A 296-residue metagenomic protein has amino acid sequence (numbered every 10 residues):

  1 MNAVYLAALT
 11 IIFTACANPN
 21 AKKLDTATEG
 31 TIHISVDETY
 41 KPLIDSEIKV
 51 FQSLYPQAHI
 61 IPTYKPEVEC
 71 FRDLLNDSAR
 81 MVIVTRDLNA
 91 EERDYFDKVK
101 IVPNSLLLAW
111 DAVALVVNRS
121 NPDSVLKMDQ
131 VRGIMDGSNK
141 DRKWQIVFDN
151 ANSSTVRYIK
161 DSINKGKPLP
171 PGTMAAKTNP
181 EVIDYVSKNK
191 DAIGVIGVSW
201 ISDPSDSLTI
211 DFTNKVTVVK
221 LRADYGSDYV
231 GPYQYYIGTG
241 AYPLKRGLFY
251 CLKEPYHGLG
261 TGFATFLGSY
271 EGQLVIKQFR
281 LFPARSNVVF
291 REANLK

Functional and structural regions predicted by a protein language model:
M1-T14: Sec-dependent bacterial lipoprotein signal peptides
C16-Y55, L75, L106-A109, V117-K296: Exported/periplasmic ABC-transporter solute-binding proteins
S35, I61, R80-I83: Short, conserved beta-strand segments within well-ordered enzyme catalytic domains that often line or immediately flank
Q57-F71: Central regulatory/effector-binding core of bacterial HTH transcription factors
K65, I83-R86, E91, K177 (+1 more regions): Short beta-strand and adjacent tight-turn residues that come in two discontinuous sequence segments and form the edges
V68-V99, P204: Pocket-flanking alpha-helical
K100-N104: Periplasmic N-terminal soluble interaction domains immediately after the signal peptide in Gram-negative
A114: Basic (Lys/Arg-enriched) interaction patch that binds polyanionic ligands
